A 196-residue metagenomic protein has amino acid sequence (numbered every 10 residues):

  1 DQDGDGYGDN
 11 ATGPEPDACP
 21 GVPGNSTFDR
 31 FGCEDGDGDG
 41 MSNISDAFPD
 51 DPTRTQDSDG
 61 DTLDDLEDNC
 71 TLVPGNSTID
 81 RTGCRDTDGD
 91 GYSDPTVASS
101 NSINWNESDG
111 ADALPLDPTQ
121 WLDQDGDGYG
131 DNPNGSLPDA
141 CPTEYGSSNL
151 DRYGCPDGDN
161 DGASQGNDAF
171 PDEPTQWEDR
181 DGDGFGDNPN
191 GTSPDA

Functional and structural regions predicted by a protein language model:
D1-A196: Extracellular calcium-associated, cysteine-rich motifs in secreted modular proteins
